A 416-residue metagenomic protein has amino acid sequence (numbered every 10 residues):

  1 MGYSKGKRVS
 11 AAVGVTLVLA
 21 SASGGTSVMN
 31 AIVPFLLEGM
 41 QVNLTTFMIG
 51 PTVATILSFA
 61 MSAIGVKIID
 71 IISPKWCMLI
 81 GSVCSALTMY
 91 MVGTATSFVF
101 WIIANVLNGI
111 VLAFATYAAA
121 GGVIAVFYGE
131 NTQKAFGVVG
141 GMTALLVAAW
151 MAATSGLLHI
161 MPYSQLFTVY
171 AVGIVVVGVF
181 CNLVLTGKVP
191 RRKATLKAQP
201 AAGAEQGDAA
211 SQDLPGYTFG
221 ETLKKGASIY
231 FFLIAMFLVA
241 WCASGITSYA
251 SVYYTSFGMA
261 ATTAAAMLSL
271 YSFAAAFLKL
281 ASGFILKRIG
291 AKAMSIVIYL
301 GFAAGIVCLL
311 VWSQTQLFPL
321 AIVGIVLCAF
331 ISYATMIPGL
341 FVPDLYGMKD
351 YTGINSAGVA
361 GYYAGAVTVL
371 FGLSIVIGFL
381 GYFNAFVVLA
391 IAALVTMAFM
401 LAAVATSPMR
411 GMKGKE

Functional and structural regions predicted by a protein language model:
S10-L44, M61, G65, M151 (+1 more regions): Extracytoplasmic
M29-L36, T222-L280: Extracytoplasmic gate region of multi-pass secondary transporters
A60-F98: Conserved MFS/SLC helix-loop-helix module at the cytosolic interface between two early adjacent transmembrane helices
M61-S73, K279-G290, I377: Helix-to-loop junctions at the C-terminal end of transmembrane segments in multipass secondary transporters
V106-G141, G347: Cytoplasmic helix-loop-helix junction between adjacent transmembrane helices in 12-TM secondary transporters
V139-P190: Helix-loop-helix hairpin linking two adjacent transmembrane segments in secondary transporters
G290-F341: C-terminal transmembrane helical hairpin of 12-TM major facilitator-type secondary transporters
I331, L345-L380: A late C-terminal transmembrane helix in Major Facilitator Superfamily
